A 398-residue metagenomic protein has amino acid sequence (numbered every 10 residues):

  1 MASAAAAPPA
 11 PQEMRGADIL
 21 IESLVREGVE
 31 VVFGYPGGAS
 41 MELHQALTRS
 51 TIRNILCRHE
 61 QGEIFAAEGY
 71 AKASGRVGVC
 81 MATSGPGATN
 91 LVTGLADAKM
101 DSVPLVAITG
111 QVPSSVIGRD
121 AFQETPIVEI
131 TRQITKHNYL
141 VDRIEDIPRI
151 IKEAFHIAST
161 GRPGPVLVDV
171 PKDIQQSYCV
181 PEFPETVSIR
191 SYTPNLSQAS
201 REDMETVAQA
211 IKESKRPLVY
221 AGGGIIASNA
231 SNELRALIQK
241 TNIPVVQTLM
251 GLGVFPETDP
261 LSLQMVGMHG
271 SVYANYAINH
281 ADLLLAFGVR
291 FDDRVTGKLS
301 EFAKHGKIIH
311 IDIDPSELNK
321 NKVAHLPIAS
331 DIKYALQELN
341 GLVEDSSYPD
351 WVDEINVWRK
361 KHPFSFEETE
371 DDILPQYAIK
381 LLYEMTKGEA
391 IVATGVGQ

Functional and structural regions predicted by a protein language model:
A2-A6, Q45-S50, I108, I130-K136 (+3 more regions): Gly-rich Lys/Arg/Thr-decorated short loops/hinges at beta-loop-alpha junctions or inter-strand turns that position
A17-I21, Y35-G38, L43-Q45, N356-Q398: Active-site diphosphate/adenylate-binding microenvironment
E30-E68, A199-S200, T206-L284, E384-Q398: Anionic-ligand anchoring segments at beta-strand to alpha-helix junctions in alpha/beta enzyme folds, i.e., glycine
G37-A39, V112-P113, V170-Q176, G223-I225 (+2 more regions): Glycine-rich beta-alpha junction loops
M41-S114, Y273-D292: Thiamine diphosphate
M81-T83, V106-Q111, D142, D169-P171 (+4 more regions): Short beta-strand segments
T109-I150, G251-E354: Glycine-rich, acidic loop regions that bind phosphate or pyrophosphate groups
T125, I157-E213, V352, F364: Conformationally flexible catalytic loops at phosphate/diphosphate-handling active centers
